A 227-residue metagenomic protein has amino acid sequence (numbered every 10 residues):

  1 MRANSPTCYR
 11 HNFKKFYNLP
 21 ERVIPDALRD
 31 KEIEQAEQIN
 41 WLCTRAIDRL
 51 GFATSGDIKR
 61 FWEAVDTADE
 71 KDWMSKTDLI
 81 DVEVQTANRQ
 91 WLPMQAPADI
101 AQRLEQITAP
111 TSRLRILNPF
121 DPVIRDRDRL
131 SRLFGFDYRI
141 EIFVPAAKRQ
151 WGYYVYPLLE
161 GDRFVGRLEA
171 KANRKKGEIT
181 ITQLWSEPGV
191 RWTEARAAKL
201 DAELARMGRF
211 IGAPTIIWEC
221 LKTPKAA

Functional and structural regions predicted by a protein language model:
M1-R115, F120-P122, R129, F136-I140 (+3 more regions): Long, low-complexity intrinsically disordered regions
